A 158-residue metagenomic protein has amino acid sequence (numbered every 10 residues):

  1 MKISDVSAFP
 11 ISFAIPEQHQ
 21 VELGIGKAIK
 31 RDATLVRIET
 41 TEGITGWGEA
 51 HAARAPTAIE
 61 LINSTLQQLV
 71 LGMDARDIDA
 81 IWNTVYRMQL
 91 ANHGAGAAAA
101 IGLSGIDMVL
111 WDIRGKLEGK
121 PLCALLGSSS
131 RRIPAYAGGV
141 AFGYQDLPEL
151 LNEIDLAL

Functional and structural regions predicted by a protein language model:
M1-T45, H51: Structured beta-strand/loop patches that form or line metal/cofactor-binding pockets in enzymes
D5, E39-L117: Metal- or metallocofactor-binding catalytic centers and their adjacent structured scaffolds across diverse enzyme
F9-S12, A91, A141: Active-site/binding-pocket entry motifs
A28, L126-S128, L158: Short glycine/proline-enriched loop/turn "hinge" motifs that connect secondary-structure elements and lie
I81, L125-R132: Flexible hinge/switch segments at interdomain interfaces of large molecular machines
R132-L158: Metal-dependent enolase-superfamily TIM-barrel catalytic cores that perform enediolate-based chemistry
